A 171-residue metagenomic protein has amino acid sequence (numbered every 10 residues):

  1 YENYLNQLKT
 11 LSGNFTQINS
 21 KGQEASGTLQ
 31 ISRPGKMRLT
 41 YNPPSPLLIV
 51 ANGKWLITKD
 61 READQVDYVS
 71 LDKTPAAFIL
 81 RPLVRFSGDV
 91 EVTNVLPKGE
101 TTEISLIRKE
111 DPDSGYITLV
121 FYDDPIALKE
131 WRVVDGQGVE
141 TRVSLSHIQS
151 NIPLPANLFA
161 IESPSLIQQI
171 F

Functional and structural regions predicted by a protein language model:
N3-G22: A short, Trp-centered hydrophobic/proline-enriched beta-strand micro-motif
L8-T10, E24-S26, S32-P34, P44 (+5 more regions): Extracytoplasmic
G13-F15, M37-Y41, L56-K59, L106 (+1 more regions): Short hydrophobic/aromatic-rich beta-strand segments that constitute the beta-sheet cores of beta-sandwich/beta-barrel
N19-K21, E62, Q137: Solvent-exposed strand-loop boundary residues in beta-sheet-rich modules
T28-F78, T141-R142: An acidic-aromatic
A63-E110: Flexible, surface-exposed loop/linker segments and immediately adjacent secondary-structure boundaries
S87-G88, P97-F171: Gly/Pro-enriched, hydrophobic low-complexity segments that function as extracytoplasmic propeptides/linkers
